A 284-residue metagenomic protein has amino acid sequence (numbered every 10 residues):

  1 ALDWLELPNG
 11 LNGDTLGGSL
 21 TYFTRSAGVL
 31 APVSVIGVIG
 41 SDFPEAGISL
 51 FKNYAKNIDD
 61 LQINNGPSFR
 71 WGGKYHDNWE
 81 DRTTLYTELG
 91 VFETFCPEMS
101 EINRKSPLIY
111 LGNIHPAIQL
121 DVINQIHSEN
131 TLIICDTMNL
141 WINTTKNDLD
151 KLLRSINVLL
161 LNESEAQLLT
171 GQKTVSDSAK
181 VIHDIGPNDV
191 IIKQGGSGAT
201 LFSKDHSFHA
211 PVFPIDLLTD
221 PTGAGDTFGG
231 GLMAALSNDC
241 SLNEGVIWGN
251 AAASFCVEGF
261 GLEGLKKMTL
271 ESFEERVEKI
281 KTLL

Functional and structural regions predicted by a protein language model:
D3-D14, V29-Y110, I123-N130, E274-L284: Conserved N-terminal subdomain of the carbohydrate kinase-like
F23-V33, A235-D239: Alpha-helix C-terminal capping segments
R25, W71-K74, G198-F202: Short beta-strand scaffold segments in enzyme catalytic cores
A27, N162, G225: Short, conserved phosphate/pyrophosphate- and ester-handling motifs at nucleotide-, phospho-/glycolipid
G40-D42, N113-I118, M138-I142: Short beta->alpha connector loops
G47-L50, I118-Q125, N147-K151, D177 (+1 more regions): A short acidic, amphipathic alpha-helical/loop segment
H127-L132, L140-H209: Conserved phosphate/ATP/ADP-binding segment of small-molecule kinases
V175-L284: Conserved phosphate-binding/catalytic region of the ribokinase-like
